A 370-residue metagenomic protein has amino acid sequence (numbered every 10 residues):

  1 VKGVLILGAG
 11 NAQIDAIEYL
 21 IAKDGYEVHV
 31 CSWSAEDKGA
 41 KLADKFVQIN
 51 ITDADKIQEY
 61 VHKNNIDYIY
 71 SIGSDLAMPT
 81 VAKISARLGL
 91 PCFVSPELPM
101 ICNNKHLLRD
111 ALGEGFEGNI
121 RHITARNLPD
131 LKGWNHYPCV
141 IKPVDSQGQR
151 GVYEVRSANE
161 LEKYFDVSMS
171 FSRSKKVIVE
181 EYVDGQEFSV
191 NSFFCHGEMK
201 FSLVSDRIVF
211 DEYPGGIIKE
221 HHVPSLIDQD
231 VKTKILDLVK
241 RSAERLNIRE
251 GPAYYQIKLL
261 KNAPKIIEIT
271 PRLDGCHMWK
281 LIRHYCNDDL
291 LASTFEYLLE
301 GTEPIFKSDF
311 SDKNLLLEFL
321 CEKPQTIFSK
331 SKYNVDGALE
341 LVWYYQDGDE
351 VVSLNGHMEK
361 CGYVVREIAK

Functional and structural regions predicted by a protein language model:
V1-L98, P304, D312, E350 (+1 more regions): ATP-binding N-terminal substructure of ATP-dependent carboxylate-amine bond-forming enzymes
I101-I178, D184, C195-H196, S225-D237 (+1 more regions): Active-site nucleotide/adenylate-binding loops and adjacent lid/helix of ATP-dependent enzymes
L131, F295-K370: Peripheral (often C-terminal) accessory segments that flank ATP-dependent C-N-forming ligase machineries
C139, K200, K265-E268: Protein kinase-like catalytic core scaffold
N159, E181-I248, P252, T270-L298: ATP-dependent carboxylate/phosphate-activation module, predominantly the ATP-grasp catalytic core and closely related
F194-M199, L259-N262, E322-P324, A369: Short acidic-glycine loop/turn motifs at beta-strand connectors
R249-K261: A short glycine-rich, hydrophobically flanked beta-strand micro-motif that places a catalytic Asp/Glu for divalent metal
